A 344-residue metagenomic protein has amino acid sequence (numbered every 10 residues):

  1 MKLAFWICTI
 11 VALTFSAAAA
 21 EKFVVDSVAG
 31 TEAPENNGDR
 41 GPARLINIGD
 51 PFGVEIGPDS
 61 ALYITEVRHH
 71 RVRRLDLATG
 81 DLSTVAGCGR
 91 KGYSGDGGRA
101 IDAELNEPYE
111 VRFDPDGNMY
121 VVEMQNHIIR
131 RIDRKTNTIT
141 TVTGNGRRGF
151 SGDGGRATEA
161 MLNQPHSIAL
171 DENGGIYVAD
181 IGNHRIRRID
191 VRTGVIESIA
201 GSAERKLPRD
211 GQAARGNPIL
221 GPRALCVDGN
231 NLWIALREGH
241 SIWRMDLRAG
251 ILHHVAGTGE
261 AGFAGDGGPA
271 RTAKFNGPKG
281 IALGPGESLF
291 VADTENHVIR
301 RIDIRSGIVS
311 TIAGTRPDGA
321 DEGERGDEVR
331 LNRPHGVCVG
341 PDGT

Functional and structural regions predicted by a protein language model:
A4-T14: Bacterial N-terminal signal peptides
A17-E21: Boundary at the C-terminal end of the N-terminal hydrophobic targeting segment
K22-D50, T79-E107, T136-Q164, T193-G221 (+2 more regions): Gly/Pro-rich loop segments of beta-rich domains
I56-D59, F113-D116, L170-N173, V227-N230 (+2 more regions): Residue-level detector of Asp-centered blade-edge/turn motifs that repeat once per structural unit in beta-propeller
A61-Y63, N118-Y120, G175-Y177, N231-I234 (+2 more regions): Conserved beta-propeller blade signature
V67, M124, I181, R237 (+2 more regions): Short loop/turn segments immediately following the C-termini of beta-strands
H70-R74, D81, H127-R131, T138 (+6 more regions): A short loop-to-beta-strand structural motif that recurs across blades of beta-propeller domains
